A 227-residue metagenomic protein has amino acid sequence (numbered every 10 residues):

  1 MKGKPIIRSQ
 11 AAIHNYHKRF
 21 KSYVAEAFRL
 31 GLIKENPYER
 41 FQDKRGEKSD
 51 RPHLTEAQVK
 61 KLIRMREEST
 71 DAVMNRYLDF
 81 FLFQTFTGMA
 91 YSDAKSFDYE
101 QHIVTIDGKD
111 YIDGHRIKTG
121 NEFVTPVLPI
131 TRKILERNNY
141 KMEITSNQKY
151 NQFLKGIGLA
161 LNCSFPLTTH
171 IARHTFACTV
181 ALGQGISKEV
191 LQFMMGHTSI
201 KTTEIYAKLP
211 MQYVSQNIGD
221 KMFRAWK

Functional and structural regions predicted by a protein language model:
M1-A25, L30, T70-V73, E143-K149 (+1 more regions): N-terminal core-binding DNA-recognition domain of tyrosine site-specific recombinases/integrases
I6-Q10, H14-Y16, R29, I33-Y91: Basic, Lys/Arg- and aromatic-enriched nucleic-acid-binding interface segment
A25-N36, Q84-G108, E189: Short, charged phosphate-coordinating catalytic segments
P52, Q58, T87, S96-I134: Conserved tyrosine-mediated DNA breakage-rejoining catalytic core shared by Y-recombinases
E68-D71, R137-I144, Q152-F193: Short, basic (Lys/Arg/His-rich) helix/loop patches that form interaction surfaces in the mid-to-C-terminal regions
L82, F86, R173-K201, I205 (+1 more regions): C-terminal catalytic core of tyrosine-transesterase DNA break-rejoin enzymes
S96-H102, H170, Q192-T198, A207-L209: A short, basic/aromatic helix-end/turn motif that makes direct DNA contacts
F123-P129, K133, K208-K227: DNA/chromatin major-groove-contacting recognition/catalytic segments
